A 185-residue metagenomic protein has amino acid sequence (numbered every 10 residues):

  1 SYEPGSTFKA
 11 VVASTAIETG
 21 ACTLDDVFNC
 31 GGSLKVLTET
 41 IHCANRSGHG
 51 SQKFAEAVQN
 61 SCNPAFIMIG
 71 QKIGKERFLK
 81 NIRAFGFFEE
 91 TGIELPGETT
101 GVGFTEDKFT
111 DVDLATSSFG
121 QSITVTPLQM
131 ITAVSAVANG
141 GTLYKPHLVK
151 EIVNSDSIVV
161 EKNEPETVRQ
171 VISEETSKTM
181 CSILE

Functional and structural regions predicted by a protein language model:
S1-S6, V11-E185: Beta-lactam-recognizing serine transpeptidase/beta-lactamase-like catalytic domain environment
